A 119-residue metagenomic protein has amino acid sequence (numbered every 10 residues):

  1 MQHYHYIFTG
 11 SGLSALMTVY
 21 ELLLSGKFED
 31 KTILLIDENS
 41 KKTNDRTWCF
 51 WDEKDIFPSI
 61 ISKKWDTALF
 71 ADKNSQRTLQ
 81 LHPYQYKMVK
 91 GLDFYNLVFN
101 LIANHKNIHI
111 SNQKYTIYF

Functional and structural regions predicted by a protein language model:
M1-S14, L34-I36: Beta1/beta-strand and adjacent pyrophosphate-binding region of the FAD-binding site in flavoprotein oxidoreductases
M1-Y6, S25-D30, Y118: Extreme N-terminal leader/targeting segments of oxidoreductases
H3, S40-K41, I60, Y84 (+2 more regions): Homeobox/homeodomain signature
Y4-Y6, W48, Y86, Y95: Aromatic side chains
M17, E21-R77, L92-D93: N-terminal FAD cofactor-binding segment of flavoenzymes
D72-F119: Conserved N-terminal helical subregion
